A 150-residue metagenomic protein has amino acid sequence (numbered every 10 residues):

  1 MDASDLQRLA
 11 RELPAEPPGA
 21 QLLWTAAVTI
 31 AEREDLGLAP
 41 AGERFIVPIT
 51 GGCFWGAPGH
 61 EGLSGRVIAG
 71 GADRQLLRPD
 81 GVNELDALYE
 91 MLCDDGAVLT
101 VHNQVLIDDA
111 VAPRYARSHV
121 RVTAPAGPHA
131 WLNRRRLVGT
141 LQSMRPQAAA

Functional and structural regions predicted by a protein language model:
D2-A150: Beta-strand-enriched cores of mature, soluble protein domains
